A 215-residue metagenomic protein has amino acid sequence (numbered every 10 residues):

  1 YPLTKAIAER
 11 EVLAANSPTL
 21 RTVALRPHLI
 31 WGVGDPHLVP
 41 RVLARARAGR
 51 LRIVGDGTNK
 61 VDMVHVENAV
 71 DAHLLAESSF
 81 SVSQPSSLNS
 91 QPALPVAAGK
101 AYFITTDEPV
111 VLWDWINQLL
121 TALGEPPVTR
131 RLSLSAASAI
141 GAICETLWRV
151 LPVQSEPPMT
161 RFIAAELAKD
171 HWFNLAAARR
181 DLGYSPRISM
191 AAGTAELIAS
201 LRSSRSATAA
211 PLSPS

Functional and structural regions predicted by a protein language model:
Y1-R26: Active-site Tyr-X1-5-Lys
L3, I7-A8, D35-R41, G55-S90 (+2 more regions): Substrate-positioning beta->alpha
L20-R41: Flexible, glycine-rich beta-alpha linker
A24, V33, G57-V70, L74 (+5 more regions): Conserved loop-to-helix N-cap of the C-terminal "lid" that shapes the substrate pocket in Rossmann-like
A69, H73, I104, W115 (+2 more regions): Non-catalytic, hydrophobic alpha-helical segments
S79-P158, A195-E196: Mid/C-terminal beta-alpha module of Rossmann-like enzyme folds, strongest in SDR-family dehydrogenases/epimerases
L112, F162-L175: Active-site loop of classical SDR/Rossmann-like NAD(P)-dependent oxidoreductases, centered on the catalytic Tyr-X3-Lys
F173-D181, S185-S215: Amphipathic terminal alpha-helices
